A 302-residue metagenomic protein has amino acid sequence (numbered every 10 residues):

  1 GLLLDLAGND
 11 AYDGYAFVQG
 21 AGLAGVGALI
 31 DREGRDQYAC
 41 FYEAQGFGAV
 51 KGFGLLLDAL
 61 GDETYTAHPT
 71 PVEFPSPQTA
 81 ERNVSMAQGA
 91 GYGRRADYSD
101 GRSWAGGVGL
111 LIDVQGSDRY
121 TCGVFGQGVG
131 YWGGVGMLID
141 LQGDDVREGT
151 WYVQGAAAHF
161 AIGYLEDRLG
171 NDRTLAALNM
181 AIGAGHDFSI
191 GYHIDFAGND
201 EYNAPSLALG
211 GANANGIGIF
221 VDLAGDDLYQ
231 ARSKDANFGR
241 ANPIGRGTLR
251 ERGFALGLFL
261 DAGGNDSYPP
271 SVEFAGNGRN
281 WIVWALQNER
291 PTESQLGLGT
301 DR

Functional and structural regions predicted by a protein language model:
G1-R302: General marker for long, soluble alpha-helical cores
